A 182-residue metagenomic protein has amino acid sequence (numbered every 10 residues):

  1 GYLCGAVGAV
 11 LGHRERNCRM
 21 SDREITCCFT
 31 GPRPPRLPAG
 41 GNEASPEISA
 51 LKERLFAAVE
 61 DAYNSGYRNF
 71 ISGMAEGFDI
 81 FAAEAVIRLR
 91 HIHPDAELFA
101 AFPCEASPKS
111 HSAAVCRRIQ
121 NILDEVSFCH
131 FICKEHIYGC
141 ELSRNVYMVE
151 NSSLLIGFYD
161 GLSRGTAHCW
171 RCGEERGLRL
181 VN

Functional and structural regions predicted by a protein language model:
G1-S21: Short, Lys/Arg-enriched N-terminal segments with co-localized hydrophobic residues within the first ~10-30 amino acids
M20-N182: Acidic/glycine-enriched connector segments
